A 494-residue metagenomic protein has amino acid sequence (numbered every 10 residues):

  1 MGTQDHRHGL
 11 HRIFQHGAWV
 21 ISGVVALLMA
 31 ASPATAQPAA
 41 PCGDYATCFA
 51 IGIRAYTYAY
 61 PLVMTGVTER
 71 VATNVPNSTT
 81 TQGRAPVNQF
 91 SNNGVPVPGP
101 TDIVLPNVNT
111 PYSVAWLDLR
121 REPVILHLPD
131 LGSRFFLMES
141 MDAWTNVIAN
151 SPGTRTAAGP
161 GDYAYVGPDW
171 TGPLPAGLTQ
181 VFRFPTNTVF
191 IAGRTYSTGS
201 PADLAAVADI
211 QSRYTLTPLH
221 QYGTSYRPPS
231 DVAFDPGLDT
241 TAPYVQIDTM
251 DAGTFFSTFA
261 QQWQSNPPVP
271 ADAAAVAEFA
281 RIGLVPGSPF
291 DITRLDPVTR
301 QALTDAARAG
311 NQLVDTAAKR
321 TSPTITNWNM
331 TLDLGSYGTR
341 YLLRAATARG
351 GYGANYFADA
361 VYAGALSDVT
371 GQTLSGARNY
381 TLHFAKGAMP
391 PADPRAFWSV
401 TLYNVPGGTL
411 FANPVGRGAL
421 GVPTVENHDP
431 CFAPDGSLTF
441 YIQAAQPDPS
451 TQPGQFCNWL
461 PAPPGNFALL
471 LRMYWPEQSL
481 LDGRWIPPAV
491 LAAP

Functional and structural regions predicted by a protein language model:
M1-Q15: N-terminal secretory signal peptides that target proteins for export/translocation
H8, V25-L27, G364, G418: Intrinsic-disorder/low-complexity peptide segments enriched for small residues
R12-F14, A18, A40, A46: Secreted/extracellular small peptides and ectodomain modules produced from precursors
A18-A30: Bacterial N-terminal signal peptides
S32-T35: Sec/Tat signal peptide C-region and signal peptidase I cleavage site
Q37-P494: A compositional/structural signature for long, glycine/proline-rich flexible linkers and loops on extracytoplasmic
